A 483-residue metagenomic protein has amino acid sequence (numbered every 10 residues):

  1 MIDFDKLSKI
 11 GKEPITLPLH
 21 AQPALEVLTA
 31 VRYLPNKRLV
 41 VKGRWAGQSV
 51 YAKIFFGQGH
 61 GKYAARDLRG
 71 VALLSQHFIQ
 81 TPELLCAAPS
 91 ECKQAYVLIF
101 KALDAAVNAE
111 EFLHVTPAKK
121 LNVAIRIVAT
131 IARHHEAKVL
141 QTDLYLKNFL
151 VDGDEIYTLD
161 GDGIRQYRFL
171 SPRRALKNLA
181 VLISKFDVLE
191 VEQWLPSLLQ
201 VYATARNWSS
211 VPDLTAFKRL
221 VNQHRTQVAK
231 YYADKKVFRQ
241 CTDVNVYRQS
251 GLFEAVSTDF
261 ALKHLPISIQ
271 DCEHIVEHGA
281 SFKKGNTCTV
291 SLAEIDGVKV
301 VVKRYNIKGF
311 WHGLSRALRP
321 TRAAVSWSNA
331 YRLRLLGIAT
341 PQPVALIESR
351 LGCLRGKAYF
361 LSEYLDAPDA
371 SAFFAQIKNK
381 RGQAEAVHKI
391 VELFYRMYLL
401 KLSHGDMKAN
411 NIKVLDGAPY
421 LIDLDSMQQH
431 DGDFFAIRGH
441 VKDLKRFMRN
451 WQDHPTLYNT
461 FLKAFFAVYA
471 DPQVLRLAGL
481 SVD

Functional and structural regions predicted by a protein language model:
M1-L28, F217-H278: Juxta-kinase regulatory segment immediately upstream of eukaryotic protein kinase catalytic domains
L17-V107, R126-A137, Q141, L262-A370 (+1 more regions): Conserved ATP-binding subdomain of kinase catalytic cores across diverse folds
D104, L146, G163, D366 (+2 more regions): Short, glycine/acidic-enriched loop or turn micro-motifs at the edges of active sites
N108-P117, A370-N379: AlphaC helix of the protein kinase catalytic domain
K119-T130, G382-L393: Conserved alphaE helix
V139-L146, L402-A409: Catalytic-loop of the protein kinase fold
N148-T158, N411-I422: Conserved protein kinase catalytic/activation segment
Y157-Q227, Y420-D483: C-lobe/activation-segment region of protein kinase-like
